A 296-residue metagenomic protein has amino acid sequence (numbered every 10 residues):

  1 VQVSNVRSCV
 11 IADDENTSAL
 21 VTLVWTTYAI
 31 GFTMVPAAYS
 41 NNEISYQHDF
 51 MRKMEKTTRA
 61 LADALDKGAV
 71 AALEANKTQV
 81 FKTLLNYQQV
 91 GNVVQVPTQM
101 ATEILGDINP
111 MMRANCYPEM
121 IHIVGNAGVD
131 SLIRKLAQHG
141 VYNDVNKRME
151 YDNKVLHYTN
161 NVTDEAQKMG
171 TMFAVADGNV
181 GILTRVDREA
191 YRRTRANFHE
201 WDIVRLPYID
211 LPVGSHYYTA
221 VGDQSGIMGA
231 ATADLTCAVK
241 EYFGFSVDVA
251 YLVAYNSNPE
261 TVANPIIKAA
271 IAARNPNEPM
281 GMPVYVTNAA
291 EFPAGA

Functional and structural regions predicted by a protein language model:
V1-A29: Assembly/oligomerization interface modules of large self-assembling protein complexes
V3-S4, I44, Q224: Short, conserved acidic/polar surface loops in the N-terminal third of protein domains
W25-S40: Residues forming anionic-ligand binding surfaces in small-molecule and nucleic-acid pockets of primarily soluble enzymes
T26-Y28, E119, A233, C237: Residues at beta-strand starts and edge strands
P36, S40-A114, Y285-T287, F292-P293: Alpha-helical scaffold segments that mediate packing/assembly in large oligomeric complexes
T78-V162: Extended, solvent-exposed, turn-rich assembly/linker loops in the middle of proteins
V96-Q99, R134-A296: Sequence/fold signature of self-assembling virion shell proteins
